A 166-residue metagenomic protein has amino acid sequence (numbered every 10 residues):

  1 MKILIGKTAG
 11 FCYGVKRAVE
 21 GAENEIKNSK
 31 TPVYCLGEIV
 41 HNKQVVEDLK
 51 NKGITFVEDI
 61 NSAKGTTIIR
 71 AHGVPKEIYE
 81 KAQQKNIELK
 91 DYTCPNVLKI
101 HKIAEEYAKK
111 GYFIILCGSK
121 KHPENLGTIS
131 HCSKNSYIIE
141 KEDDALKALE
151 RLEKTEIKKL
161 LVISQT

Functional and structural regions predicted by a protein language model:
M1-T166: The feature marks the mature, well-folded catalytic cores of soluble enzymes
